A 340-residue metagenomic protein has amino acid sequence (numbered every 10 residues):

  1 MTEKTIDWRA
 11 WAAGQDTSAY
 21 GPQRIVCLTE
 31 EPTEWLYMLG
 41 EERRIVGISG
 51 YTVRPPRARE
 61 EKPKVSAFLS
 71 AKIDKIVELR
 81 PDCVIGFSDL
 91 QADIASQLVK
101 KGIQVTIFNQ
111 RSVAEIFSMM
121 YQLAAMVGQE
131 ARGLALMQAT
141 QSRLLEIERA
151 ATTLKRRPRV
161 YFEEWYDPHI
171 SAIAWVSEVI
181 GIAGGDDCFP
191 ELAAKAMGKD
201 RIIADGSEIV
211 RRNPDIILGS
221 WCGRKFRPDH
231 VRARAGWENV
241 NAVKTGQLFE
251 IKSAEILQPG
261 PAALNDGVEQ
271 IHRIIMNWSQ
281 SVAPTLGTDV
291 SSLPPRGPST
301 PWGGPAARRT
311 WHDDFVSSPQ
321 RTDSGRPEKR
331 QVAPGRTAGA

Functional and structural regions predicted by a protein language model:
M1-R321, G325-R330, P334-A340: N-terminal ligand-binding lobe of clamshell/alpha-beta domains
